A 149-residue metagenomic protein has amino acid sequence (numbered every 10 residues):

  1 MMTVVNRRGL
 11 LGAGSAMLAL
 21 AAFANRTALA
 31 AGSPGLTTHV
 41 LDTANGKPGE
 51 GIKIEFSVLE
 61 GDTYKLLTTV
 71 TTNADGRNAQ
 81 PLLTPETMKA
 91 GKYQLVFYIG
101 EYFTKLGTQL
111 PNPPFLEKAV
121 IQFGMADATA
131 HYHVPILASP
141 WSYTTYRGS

Functional and structural regions predicted by a protein language model:
M1-L18: N-terminal secretory signal peptides and thylakoid transit peptides that target proteins across membranes
R7-R8, K118, R147: Basic side chains
M17-L18, N45, W141: Generic hydrophobic alpha-helical segments
A21-T27: C-terminal segment of classical bacterial N-terminal signal peptides
A28-A126, H133-P135: Beta-strand-dominated extracellular/periplasmic modules and repeats in secreted or surface-exposed proteins
A126-S149: Compositionally biased low-complexity segments at domain edges in trafficked proteins and select soluble regulators
